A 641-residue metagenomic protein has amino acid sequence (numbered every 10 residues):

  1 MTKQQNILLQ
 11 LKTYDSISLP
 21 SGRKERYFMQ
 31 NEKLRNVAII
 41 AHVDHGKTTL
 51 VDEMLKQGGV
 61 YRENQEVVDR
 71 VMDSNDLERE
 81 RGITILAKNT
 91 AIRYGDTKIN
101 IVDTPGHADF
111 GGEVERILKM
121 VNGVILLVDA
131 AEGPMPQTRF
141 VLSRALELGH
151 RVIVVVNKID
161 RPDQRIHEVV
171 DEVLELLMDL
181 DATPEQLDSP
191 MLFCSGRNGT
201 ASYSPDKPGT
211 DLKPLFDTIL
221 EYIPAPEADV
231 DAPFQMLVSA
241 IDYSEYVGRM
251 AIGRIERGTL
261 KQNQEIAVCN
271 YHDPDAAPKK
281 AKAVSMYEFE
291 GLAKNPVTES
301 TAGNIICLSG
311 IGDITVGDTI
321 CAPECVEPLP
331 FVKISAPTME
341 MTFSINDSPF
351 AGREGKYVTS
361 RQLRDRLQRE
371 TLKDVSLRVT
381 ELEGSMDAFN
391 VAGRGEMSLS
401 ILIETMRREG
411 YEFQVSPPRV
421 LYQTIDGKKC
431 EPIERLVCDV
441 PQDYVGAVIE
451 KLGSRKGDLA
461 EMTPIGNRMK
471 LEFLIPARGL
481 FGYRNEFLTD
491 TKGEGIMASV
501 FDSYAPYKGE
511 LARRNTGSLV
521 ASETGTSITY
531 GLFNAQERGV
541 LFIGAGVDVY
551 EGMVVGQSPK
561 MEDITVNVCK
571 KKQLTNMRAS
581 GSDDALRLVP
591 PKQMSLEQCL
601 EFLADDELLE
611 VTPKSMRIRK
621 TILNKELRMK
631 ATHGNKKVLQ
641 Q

Functional and structural regions predicted by a protein language model:
I7-Y27: Short, positively charged and aromatic/hydrophobic N-terminal segments
R26-V128, E132, E172, I241-S244: P-loop NTPase switch module centered on the Walker A-proximal segment
E32-H45, P134-S143, G149-R151, I159 (+8 more regions): Conserved structured catalytic cores and adjacent interaction surfaces of nucleotide-binding/hydrolyzing enzymes
V67-D69, V154, L180-L192, P226-L237 (+9 more regions): Interdomain boundary/hinge elements
P105-F110, K119-R139, H150-H167: Conserved Switch II/interswitch segment of TRAFAC-class P-loop GTPases
P162-L220: Canonical P-loop GTPase G-domain recognition
Q235-M341, A351-R353, R364, T516 (+3 more regions): Conserved nucleotide-binding/hydrolysis modules and their immediate coupling elements across P-loop/ASCE NTPase motors
F289-V297, C430, I475, L488-D490 (+2 more regions): Long insertion/accessory domains within large nucleic-acid-processing enzymes
